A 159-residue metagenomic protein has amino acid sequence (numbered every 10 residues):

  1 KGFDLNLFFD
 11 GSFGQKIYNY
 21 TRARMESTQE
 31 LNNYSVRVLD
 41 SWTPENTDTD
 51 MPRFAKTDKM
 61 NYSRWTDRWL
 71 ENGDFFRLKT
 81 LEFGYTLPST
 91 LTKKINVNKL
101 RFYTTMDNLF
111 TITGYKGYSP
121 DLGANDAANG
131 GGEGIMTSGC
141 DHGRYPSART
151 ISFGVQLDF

Functional and structural regions predicted by a protein language model:
K1-F3, L78-L81, R149-V155: Hydrophobic, lipid-facing positions within transmembrane beta-strands of outer-membrane proteins
G2-L7, T90-L91: Repeated loop/turn-to-beta-strand initiation elements of outer-membrane beta-barrel proteins
D4-N6, F13-I17, F110-T113: Flexible loop/turn segments at secondary-structure boundaries
L7, F102-T104, V155: Membrane-embedded beta-strand positions of outer-membrane beta-barrel proteins
F8, G84-P88, Q156-D158: Transmembrane beta-barrel domains of outer membrane proteins
F13-R101, M106-D107: Extracytoplasmic gating/loop element in the C-terminal half of outer-membrane beta-barrel translocons and assembly
L39-S41, T113-F159: C-terminal beta-signal and terminal closure region of outer-membrane beta-barrel proteins
